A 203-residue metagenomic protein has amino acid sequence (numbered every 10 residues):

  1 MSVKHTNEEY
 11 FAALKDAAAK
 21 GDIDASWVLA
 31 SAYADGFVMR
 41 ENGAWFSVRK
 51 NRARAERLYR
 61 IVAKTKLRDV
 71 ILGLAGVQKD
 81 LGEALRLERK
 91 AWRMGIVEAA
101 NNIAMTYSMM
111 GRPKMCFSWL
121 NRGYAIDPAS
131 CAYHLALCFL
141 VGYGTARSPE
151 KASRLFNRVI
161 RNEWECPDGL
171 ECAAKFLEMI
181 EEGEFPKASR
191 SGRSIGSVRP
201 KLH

Functional and structural regions predicted by a protein language model:
K20-D22, G36-F37, A44, Y59 (+8 more regions): Short helix-capping/linker turns of helical repeat alpha-solenoids
V28-N42, V70-K79, A100-M109, A132-V141 (+2 more regions): Hydrophobic face of amphipathic alpha-helices that form TPR/SEL1-like repeat modules and related alpha-solenoid
D69-G76, R89, R93-K114, S118-A125: Alpha-helical adaptor scaffolds
A146-W164: TPR/TPR-like (Sel1-like) alpha-helical repeat modules
I160, P167-H203: Terminal, low-structured helical/coil segments at or just beyond the last alpha-helical repeat
